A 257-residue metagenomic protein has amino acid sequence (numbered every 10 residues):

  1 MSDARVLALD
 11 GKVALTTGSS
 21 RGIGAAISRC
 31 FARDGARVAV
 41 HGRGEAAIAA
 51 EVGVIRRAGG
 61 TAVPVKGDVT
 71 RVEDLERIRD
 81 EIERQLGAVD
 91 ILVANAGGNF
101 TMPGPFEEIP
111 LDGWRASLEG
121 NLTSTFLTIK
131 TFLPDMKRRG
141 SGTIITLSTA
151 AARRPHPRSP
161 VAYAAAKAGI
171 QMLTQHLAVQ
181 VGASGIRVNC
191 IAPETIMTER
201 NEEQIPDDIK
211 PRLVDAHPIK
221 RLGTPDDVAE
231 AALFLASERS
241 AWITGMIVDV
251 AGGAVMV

Functional and structural regions predicted by a protein language model:
S2-R5, P103, R154, L233 (+1 more regions): Short C-terminal tail/terminal secondary-structure segment of NAD(P)H-dependent dehydrogenase/reductase domains
V13, S20-R21, G44: Conserved glycine-rich cofactor-binding loop
P103-F106, P110-L118, N201, L213: Substrate-binding pocket helix/loop in short-chain dehydrogenase/reductase
I129, A166, T174: Active-site helix of classical SDR
P134, R153, V179-Q180, A241: Alpha-helical segment proximal to the catalytic Tyr-Lys
P155-A164, H176: Active-site loop-to-helix junction immediately N-terminal to the catalytic Tyr of the SDR YXXXK motif in Rossmann-fold
G182, R187, I243-G245: Short, small/polar-rich loop/turn modules that mediate ligand/substrate recognition or access, typified
